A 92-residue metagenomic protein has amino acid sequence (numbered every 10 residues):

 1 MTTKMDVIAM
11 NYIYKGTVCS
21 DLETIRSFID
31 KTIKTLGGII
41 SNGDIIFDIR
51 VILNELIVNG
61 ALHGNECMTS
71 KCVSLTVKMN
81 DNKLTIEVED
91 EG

Functional and structural regions predicted by a protein language model:
T2-Y12, A61-G92: Conserved beta-strand-loop-beta-strand hairpin that lines the nucleotide-binding pocket of ATP/GTP-utilizing enzymes
A9-D21: Short amphipathic
A9-N11, I25, D44: Generic intrinsically disordered, low-complexity segments enriched for polar/acidic and small residues
L22-I29: A short, charge-rich alpha-helical start-of-domain segment used by transcription regulators
D30-N54: Conserved short strand/loop->alpha-helix "switch" segment adjacent to the catalytic nucleotide/phosphoryl-transfer site
E55, N59: Conserved polar catalytic motif of the HATPase_c/GHKL fold
